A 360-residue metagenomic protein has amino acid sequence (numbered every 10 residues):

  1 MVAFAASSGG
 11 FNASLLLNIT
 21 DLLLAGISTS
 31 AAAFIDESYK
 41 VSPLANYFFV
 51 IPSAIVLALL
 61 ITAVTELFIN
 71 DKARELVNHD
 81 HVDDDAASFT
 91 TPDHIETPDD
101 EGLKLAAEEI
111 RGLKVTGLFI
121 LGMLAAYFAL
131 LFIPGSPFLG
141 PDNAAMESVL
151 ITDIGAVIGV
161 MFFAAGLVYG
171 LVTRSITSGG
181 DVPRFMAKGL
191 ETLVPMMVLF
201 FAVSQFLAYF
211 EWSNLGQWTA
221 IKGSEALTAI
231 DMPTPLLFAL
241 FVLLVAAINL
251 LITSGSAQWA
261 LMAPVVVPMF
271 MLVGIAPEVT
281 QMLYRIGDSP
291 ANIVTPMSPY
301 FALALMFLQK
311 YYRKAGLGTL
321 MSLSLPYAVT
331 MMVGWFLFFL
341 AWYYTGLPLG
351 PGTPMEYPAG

Functional and structural regions predicted by a protein language model:
M1-V77, L283-R285, F301-A341, L347 (+2 more regions): Membrane-core helix-loop-helix motifs of multi-pass transport proteins
A6-S14, F49-L67, G117-F132, V157-G170 (+3 more regions): Hydrophobic core segments of alpha-helical transmembrane domains in multi-pass membrane transport and ion-translocation
L15-I19, R174-I176, A208-Q217, I248-L261 (+1 more regions): Short helix-coil transition sites and intra-membrane helix breaks within transmembrane domains of multi-pass
K40-P52, A107-K114, P141-I158, T228-M232 (+1 more regions): Interfacial loop-to-helix junctions that mark the boundaries of transmembrane helices in multi-pass membrane
I69-R111, M355-G360: Intrinsically disordered, low-complexity non-transmembrane regions of multi-pass membrane transporters
P98-K114, L139-A145, L171-L193, K314-S322: Hydrophobic, small-residue-rich membrane helices and short re-entrant helix-turn-helix hairpins that build
E147-Q217: Core transmembrane alpha-helical segments of multi-pass membrane transporters/permeases
M197-F206, F210, A229-P268, L272-V273 (+2 more regions): Hydrophobic alpha-helical transmembrane segments of multi-pass integral membrane proteins, predominantly secondary
